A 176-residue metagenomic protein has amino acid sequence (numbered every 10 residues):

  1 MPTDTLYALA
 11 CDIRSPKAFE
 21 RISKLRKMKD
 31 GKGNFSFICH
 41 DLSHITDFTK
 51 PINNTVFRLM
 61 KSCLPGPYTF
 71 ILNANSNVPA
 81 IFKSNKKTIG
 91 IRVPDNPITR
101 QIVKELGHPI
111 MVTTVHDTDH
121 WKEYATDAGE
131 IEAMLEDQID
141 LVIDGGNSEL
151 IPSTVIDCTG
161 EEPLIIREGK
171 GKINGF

Functional and structural regions predicted by a protein language model:
P2-F176: Active-site-adjacent structural elements in enzyme catalytic cores
